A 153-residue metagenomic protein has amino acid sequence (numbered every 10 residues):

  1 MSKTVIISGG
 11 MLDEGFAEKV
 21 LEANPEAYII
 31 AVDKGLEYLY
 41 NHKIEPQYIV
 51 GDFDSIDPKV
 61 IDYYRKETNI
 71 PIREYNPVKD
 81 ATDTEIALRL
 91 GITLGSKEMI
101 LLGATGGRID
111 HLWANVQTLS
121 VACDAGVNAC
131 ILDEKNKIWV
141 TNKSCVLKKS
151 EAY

Functional and structural regions predicted by a protein language model:
M1-Y63: N-terminal beta-strand-loop-alpha-helix module at the start of alpha/beta ligand-binding or catalytic domains
I7, I30-D33, G51, R73-E74 (+2 more regions): General beta-strand structural signal in soluble alpha/beta enzymes
L36-Y38, I56-P58, A81, R108-I109 (+1 more regions): Short gly/pro/ser/thr-enriched loop/turn and capping motifs at secondary-structure boundaries
P71-T93: Short phosphate-binding loop-to-helix
K97-R108: N-terminal glycine-rich phosphate/adenylate-binding segment common to multiple enzyme folds
I109-S120: Short Gly/Thr/Asp-enriched flexible loops that form oxyanion-binding sites at enzyme active sites
V121-K137: Short, acidic/small-residue loops that bind anionic groups at enzyme active sites
E134-N136, T141-Y153: Long, charged alpha-helical interface segments
